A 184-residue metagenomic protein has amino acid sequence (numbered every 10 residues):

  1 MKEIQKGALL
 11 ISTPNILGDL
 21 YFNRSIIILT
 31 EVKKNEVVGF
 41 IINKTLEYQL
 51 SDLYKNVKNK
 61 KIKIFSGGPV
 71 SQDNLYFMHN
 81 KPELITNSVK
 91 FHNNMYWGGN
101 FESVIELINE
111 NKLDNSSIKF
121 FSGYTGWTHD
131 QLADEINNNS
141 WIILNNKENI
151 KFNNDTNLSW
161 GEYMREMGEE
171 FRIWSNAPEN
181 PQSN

Functional and structural regions predicted by a protein language model:
M1-F121, T125-N184: A short aromatic-anchored loop/beta-hairpin motif
